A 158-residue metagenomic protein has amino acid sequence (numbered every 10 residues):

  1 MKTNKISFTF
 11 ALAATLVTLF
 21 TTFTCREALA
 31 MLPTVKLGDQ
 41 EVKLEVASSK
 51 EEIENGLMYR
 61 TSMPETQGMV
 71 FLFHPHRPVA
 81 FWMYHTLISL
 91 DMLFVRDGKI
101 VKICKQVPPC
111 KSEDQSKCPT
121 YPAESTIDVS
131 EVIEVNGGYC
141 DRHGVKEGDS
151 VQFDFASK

Functional and structural regions predicted by a protein language model:
K2-A13: Bacterial N-terminal signal peptides that target proteins for export
A11-T22: Bacterial N-terminal signal peptides
E27-K158: Compact, glycine-rich, soluble single-domain proteins
